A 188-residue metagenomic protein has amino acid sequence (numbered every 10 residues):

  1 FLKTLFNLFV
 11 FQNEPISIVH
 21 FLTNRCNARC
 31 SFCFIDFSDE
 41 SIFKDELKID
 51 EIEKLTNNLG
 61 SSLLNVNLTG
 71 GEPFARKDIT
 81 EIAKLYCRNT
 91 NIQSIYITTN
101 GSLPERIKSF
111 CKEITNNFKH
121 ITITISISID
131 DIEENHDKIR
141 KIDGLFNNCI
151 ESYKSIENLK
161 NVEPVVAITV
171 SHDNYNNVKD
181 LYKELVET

Functional and structural regions predicted by a protein language model:
F1-T122: Conserved alpha-helical substructure of the radical SAM core
K77-T188: Conserved AdoMet/S-adenosylmethionine-binding subsite of the radical SAM
